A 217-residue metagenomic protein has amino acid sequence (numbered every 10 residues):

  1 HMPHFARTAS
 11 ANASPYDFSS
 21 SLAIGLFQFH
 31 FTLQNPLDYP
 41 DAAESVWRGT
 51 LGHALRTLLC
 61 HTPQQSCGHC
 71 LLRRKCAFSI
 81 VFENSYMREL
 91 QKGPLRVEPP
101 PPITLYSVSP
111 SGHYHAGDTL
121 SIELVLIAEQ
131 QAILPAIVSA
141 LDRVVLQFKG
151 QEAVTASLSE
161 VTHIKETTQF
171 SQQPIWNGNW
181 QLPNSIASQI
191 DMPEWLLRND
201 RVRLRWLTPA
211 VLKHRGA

Functional and structural regions predicted by a protein language model:
H1-A217: RNA-interacting cores
